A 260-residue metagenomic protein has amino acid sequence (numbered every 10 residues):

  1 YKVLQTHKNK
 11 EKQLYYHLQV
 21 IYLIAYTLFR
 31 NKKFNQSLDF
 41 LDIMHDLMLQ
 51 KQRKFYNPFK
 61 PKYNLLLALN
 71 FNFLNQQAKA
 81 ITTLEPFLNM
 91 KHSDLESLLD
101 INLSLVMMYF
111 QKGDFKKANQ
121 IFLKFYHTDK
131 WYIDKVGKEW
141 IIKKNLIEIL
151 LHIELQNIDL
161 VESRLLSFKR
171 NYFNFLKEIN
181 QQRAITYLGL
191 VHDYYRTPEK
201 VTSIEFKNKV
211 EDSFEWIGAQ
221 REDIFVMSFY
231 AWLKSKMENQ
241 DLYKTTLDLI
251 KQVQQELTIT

Functional and structural regions predicted by a protein language model:
Y1-F40: Alpha-solenoid helical-repeat scaffolds
Y1-N9, L38-R53, I81-H92, L123-D134 (+2 more regions): Amphipathic alpha-helical segments of tetratricopeptide repeats
K10-H17, R53-K60, S97-L98, E139-I141 (+2 more regions): Residues that mark the junctions of alpha-helical repeat units in TPR/alpha-solenoid scaffolds
Y16-L23, F59-L69, L103-Q111, W140-I147 (+2 more regions): "A position-specific structural signal for the A-helix of alpha-solenoid helical repeats
F34, Q77-A78, F115, I158: TPR-repeat structural position
E162-T260: C-terminal non-catalytic interaction modules
